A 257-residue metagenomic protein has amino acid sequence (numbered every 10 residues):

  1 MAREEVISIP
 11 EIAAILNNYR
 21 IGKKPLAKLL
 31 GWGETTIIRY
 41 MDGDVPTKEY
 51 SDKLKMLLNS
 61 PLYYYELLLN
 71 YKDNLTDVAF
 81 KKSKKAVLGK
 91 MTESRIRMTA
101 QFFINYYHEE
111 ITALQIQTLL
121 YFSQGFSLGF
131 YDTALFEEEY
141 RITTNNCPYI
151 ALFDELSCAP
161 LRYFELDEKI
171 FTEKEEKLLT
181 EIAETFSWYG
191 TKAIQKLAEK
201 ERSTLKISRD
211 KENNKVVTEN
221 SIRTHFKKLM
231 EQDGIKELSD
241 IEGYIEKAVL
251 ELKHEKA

Functional and structural regions predicted by a protein language model:
M1-N18: A short, Lys/Arg-rich alpha-helix, primarily the initiator
R3, E11, T35, R39-A257: Domain-edge interaction signal
I15, I21-L30, I37: Short alpha-helical "recognition helix" segments of helix-turn-helix
